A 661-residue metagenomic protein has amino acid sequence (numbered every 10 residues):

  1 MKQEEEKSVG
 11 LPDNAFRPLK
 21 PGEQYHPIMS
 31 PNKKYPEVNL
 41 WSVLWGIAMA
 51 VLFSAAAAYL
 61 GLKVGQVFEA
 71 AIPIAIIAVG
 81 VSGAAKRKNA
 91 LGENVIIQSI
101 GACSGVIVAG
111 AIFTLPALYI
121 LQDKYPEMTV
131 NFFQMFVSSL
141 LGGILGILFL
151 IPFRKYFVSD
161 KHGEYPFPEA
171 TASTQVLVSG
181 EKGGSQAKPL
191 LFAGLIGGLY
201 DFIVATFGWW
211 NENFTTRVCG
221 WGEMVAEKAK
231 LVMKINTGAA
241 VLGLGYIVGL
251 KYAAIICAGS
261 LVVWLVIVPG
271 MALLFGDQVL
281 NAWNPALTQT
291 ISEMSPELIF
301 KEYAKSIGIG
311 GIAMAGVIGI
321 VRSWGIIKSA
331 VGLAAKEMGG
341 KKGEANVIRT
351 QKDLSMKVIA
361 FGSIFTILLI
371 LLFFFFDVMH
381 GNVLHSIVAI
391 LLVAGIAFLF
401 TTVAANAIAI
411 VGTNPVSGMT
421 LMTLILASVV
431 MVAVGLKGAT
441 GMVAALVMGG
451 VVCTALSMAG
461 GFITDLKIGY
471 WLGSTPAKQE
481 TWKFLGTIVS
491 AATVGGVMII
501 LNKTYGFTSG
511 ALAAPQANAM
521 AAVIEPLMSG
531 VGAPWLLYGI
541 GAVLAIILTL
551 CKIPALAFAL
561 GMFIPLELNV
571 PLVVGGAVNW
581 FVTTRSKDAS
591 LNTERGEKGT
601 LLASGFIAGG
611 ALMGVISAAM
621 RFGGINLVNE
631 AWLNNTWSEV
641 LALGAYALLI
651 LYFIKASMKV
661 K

Functional and structural regions predicted by a protein language model:
M1-K661: Alpha-helical multipass membrane-protein architecture
